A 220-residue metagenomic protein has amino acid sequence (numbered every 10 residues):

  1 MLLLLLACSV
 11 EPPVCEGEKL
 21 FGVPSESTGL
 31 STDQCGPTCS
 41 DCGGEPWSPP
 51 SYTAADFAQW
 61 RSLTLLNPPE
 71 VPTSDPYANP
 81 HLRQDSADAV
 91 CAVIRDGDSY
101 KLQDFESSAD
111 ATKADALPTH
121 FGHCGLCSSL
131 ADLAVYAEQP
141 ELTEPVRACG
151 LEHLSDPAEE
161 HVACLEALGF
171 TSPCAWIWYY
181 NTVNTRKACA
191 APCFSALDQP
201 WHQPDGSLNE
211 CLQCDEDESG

Functional and structural regions predicted by a protein language model:
L5-A7: C-terminal motif of bacterial Sec signal peptides marking the signal peptidase cleavage site
S9-E11: Bacterial signal peptide processing site
V14-G220: General marker for long, soluble alpha-helical cores
